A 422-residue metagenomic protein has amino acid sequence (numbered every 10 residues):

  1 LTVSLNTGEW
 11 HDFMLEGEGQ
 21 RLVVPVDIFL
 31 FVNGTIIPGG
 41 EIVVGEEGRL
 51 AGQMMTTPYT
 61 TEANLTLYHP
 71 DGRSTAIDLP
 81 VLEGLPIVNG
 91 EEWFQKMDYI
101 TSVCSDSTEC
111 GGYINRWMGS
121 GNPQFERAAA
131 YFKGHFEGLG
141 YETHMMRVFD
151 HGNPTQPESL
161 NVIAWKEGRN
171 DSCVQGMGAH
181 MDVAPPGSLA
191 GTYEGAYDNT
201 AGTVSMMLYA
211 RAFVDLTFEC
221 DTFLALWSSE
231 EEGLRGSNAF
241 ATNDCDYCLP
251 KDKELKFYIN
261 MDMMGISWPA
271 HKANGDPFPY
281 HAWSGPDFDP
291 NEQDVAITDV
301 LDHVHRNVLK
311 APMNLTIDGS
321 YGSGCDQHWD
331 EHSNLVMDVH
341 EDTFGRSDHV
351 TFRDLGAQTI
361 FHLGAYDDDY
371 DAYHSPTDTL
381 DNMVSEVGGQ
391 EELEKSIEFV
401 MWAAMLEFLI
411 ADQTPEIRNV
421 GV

Functional and structural regions predicted by a protein language model:
V3, F13-G19: Aromatic/hydrophobic beta-strand junction motif of beta-rich domains
G48-Y59: Short, hydrophobic beta-strand segments
Y68, G72-F125, K166, V420: N-terminal hydrophobic or amphipathic helices/low-complexity stretches enriched in small/hydrophobic/Pro/Gly
S102-E167: A non-catalytic alpha/beta surface segment that caps or lines the substrate-entry region of metallo-dependent hydrolase
A164, M177, D182-L234, A403: Alpha-helical metal-binding/catalytic segments enriched in His/Glu/Asp
W227-T359: Metal-dependent peptidase/peptidase-like ectodomains
L363-V422: His/Asp/Glu-rich mid-to-C-terminal helical/loop segments that flank catalytic regions of hydrolases
